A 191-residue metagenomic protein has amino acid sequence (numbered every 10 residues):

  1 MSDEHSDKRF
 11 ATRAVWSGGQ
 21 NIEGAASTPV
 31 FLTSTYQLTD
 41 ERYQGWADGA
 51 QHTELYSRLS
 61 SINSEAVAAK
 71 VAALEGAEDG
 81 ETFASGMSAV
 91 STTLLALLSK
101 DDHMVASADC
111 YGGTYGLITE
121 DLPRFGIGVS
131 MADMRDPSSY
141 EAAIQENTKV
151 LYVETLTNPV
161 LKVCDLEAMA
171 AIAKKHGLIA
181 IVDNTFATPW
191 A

Functional and structural regions predicted by a protein language model:
S2-H5, A14-G19, D79-A191: Conserved PLP-enzyme active-site core in the AAT-like
S2-S61, A69: N-terminal "arm"/small-domain region of PLP-dependent enzymes with the aminotransferase-like
D7, G24, D48, L74 (+2 more regions): A generic structural signal for short, solvent-exposed coil/turn residues that cap or connect secondary-structure
T28-P29, I62, P159, P189: Proline-rich low-complexity regions
L38-S88, G113-D121: Conserved N-terminal alpha-helix of the aminotransferase class I/II PLP-enzyme fold
